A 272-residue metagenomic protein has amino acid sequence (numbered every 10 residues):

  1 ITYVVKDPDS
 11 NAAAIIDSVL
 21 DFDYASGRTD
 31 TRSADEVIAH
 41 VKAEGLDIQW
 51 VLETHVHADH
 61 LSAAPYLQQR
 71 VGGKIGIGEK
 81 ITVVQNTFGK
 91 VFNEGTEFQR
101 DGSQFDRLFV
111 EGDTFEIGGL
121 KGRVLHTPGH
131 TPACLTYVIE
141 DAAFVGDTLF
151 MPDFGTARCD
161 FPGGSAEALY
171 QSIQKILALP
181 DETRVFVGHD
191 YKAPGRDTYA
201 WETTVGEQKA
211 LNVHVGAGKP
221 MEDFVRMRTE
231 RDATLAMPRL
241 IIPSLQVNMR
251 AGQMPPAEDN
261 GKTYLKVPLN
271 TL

Functional and structural regions predicted by a protein language model:
V4, E111-I139, A178: Core dinuclear metal-dependent hydrolase active-site scaffold
V5, D17, H55, L67 (+6 more regions): Divalent metal-coordination and catalytic microenvironments
A13, D21-R28, R32-L120, A210-L211: Active-site HxH/HxHxD metal-binding segment of metal-dependent hydrolases
I16, D47-V56, I75-E79, H126-G129 (+2 more regions): Active-site neighborhood of phospho(di)ester-bond hydrolases with catalytic His/Asp-centered motifs
V19-D23, F150-M151, G155-R158: A short, flexible beta-alpha/helix-coil linker loop
A58, A133, F150, K192: Short active-site segment of divalent metal-dependent hydrolases/proteases that encodes the spacing between
K80, Q171-R184, G188-L272: Accessory terminal helices/loops
T156-L179: Active-site-adjacent loop/tail segments of enzyme domains
